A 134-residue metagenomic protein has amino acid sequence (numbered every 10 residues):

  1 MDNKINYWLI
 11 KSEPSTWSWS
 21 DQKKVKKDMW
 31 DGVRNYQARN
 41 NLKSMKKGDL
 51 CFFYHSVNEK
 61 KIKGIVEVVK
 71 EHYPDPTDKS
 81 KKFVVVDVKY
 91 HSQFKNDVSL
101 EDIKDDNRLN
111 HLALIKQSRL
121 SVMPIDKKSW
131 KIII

Functional and structural regions predicted by a protein language model:
M1-K46: Compositionally biased, charged N-terminal/linker segments
M1-W17, D75-I134: Contiguous surface segments at macromolecular interaction interfaces
G32-Y36, K70-P74, N107-R108: Short acidic (Asp/Glu) patches
F52-F53, E67: Hydrophobic beta-strand signal
Y54-K60: Short, charged beta-turn/beta-strand-edge "cap" motif at the junction between a beta-strand and an adjacent loop
K61-E71: Short beta-strand-centered aromatic/proline hotspots
